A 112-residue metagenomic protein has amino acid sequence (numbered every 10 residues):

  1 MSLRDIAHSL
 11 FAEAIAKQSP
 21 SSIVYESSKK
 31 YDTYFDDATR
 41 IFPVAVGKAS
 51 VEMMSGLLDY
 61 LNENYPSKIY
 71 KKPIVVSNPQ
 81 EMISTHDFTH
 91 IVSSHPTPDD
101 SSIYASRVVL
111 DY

Functional and structural regions predicted by a protein language model:
M1-Y112: N-terminal loops that bind phosphate or other acidic moieties and the adjacent beta-alpha structural core
